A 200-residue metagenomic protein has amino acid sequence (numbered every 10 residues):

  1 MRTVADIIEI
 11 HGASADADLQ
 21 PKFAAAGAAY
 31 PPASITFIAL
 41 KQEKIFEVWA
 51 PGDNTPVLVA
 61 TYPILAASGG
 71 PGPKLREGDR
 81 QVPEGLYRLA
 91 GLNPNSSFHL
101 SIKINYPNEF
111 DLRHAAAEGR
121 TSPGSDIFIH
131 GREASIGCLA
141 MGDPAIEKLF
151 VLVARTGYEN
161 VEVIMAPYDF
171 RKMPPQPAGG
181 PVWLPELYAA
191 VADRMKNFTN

Functional and structural regions predicted by a protein language model:
M1-F23, N200: N-terminal secretory targeting signals
D18-T36, V48-W49, I64-G78, V82-L89 (+2 more regions): N-terminal post-signal-peptidase region of extra-cytosolic proteins
A39-E43, N105-P107: Short, flexible beta-strand-to-coil junctions
Q42-E43, P63-G69, A166-R171: Acidic helix-start/capping segments at beta-turn-to-alpha-helix junctions
E43-E47, D53-P56: Primarily extracytoplasmic ectodomains and periplasmic/lumenal surface modules that are beta-strand-rich
L58-A60: Residue-level detector of beta-propeller blades
G78-N200: Exported/periplasmic cell-wall-interacting domains
